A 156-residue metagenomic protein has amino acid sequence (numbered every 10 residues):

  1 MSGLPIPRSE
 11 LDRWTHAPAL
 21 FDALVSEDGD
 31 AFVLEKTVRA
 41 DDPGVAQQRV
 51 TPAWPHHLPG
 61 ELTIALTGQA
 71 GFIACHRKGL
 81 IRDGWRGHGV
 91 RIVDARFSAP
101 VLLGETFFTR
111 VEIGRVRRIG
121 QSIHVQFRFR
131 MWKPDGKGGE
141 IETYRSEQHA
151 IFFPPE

Functional and structural regions predicted by a protein language model:
M1-P7: Short, basic/low-complexity N-terminal boundary segments at the transition from targeting/disordered tails
G3, R13, D22, A31 (+1 more regions): HotDog/MaoC-like acyl-thioester-processing domains
P7-R8, D12-P59: Catalytic strand-loop segment that frames the active site of acyl-thioester-processing enzymes
A19, I92, Q126: Short coil/loop residues immediately preceding or within conserved phosphate-binding loops of NTP-utilizing enzyme
A40, G60, F72-R77, W132-D135: Short regulatory "switch" loops immediately downstream of catalytic or recognition motifs within protein catalytic
T51-I73: Compact, glycine-rich, soluble single-domain proteins
P52-L58, R86-V90, E140-E142: Glycine-rich, flexible loop segments associated with nucleotide phosphate handling
G71-G114, S146: Hydrophobic beta-strand-centered segment that forms part of the acyl-chain substrate-binding groove
